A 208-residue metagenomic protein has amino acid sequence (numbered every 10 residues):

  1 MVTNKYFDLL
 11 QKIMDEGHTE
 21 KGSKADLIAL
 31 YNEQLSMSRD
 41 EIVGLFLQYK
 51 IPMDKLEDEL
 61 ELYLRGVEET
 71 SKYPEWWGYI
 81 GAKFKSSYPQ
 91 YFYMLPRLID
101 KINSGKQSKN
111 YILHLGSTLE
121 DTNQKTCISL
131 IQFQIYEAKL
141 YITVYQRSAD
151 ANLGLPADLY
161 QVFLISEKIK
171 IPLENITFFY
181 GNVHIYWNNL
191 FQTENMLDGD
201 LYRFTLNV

Functional and structural regions predicted by a protein language model:
M1-V208: Terminal, non-catalytic protein-protein interaction segments that mediate quaternary/complex assembly
